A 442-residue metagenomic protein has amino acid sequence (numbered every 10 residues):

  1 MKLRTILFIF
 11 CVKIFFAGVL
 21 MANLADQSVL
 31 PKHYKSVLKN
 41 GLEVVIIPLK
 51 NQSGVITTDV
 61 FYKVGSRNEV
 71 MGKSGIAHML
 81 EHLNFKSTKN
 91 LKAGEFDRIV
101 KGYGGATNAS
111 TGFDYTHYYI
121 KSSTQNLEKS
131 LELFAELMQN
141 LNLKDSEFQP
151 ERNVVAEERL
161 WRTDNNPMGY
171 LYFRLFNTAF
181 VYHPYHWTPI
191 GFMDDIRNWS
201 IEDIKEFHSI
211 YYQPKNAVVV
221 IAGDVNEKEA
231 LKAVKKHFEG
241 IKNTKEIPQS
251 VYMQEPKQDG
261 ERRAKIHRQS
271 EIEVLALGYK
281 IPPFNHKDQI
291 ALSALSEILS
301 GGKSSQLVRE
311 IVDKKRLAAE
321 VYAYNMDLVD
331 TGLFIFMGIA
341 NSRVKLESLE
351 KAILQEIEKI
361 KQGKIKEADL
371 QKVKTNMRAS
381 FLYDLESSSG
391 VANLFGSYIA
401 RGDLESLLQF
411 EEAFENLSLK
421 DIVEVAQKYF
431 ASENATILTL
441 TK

Functional and structural regions predicted by a protein language model:
M1-T5: Positively charged n-region of N-terminal signal peptides that target proteins for export
I9-V19: Bacterial N-terminal signal peptides
S28-F61: Mature N-terminal segment immediately following signal peptide/propeptide cleavage in secreted/periplasmic
Q52-M79, A93-M138, Y170-D194, N216-A222 (+3 more regions): M16 family metallopeptidases and their MPP-like homologs
K86-L91, Q139-S146, I365: Short, polar/flexible loop-turn hinges at active-site or ligand-entry regions and domain interfaces
F113-Y119, S146-E157: Short, glycine/charge-rich beta-strand/loop segments that flank catalytic centers and engage negatively charged groups
V181-Y182, P189, P214, V218-P283 (+1 more regions): An aromatic/glycine/proline-enriched structural segment found at the starts of mature extracellular/organellar domains
